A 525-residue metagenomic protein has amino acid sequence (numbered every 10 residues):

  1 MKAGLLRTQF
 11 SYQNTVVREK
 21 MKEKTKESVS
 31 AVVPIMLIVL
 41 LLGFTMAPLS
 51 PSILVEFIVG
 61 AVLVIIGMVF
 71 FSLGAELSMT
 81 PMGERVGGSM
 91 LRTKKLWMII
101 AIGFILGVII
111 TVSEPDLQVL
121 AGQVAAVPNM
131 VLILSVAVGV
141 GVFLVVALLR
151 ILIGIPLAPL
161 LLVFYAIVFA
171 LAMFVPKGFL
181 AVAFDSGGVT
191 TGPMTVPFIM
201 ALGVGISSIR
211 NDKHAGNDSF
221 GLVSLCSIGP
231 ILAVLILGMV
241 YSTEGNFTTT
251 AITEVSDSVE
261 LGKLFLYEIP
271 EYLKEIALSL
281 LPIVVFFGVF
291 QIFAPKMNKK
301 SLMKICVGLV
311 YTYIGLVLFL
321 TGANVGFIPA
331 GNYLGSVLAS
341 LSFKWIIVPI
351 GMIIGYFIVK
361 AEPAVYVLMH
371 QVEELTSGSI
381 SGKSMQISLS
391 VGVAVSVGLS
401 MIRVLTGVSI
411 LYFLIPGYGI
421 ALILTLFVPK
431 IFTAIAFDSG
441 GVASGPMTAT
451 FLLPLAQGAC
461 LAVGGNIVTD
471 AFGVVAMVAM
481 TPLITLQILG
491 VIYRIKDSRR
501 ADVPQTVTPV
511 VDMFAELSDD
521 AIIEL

Functional and structural regions predicted by a protein language model:
M1-R7, A147-L162, K177-G178, R210-V255 (+4 more regions): Juxtamembrane and boundary regions of transmembrane helices in multi-pass small-molecule transporters and channels
M1-S28, G83-W97, N211-L222, Y241-P270 (+5 more regions): Intrinsically disordered, low-complexity non-transmembrane regions of multi-pass membrane transporters
E23-A31, V55-A61, S89-W97, L157-L162 (+3 more regions): Alpha-helical transmembrane segments and their helix-start/interface "positive-inside/aromatic belt" motifs in integral
A31-M46, G60-F70, I102-I109, G139-R150 (+10 more regions): Hydrophobic core segments of alpha-helical transmembrane domains in multi-pass membrane transport and ion-translocation
L41-V55, A75-E84, I109-V124, F143-G154 (+11 more regions): Transmembrane helix-loop junctions in multi-pass membrane proteins
V55-E56, G74, A121-I133, R150-A166 (+8 more regions): Transmembrane helix-loop boundary segments of multi-pass membrane transporters
E56-V59, T253-A364: Transmembrane helical segments that form the transport core of multi-pass membrane transport proteins
G87-S89, L96-I167, W345-T425: Helix-loop-helix junctions within the multi-pass membrane cores of secondary transporters/permeases
